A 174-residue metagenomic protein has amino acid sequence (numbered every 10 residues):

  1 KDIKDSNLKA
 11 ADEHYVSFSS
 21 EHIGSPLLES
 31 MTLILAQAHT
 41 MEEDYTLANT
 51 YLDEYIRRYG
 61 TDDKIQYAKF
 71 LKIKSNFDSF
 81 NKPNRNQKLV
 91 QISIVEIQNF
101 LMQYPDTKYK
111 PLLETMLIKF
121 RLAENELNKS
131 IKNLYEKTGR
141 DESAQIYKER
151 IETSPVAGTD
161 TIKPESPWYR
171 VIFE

Functional and structural regions predicted by a protein language model:
K1-D5, E21, A38, R58 (+5 more regions): Residue-level signature for tetratricopeptide repeat
E21-L28, R57-I65, N84, Q98-T115 (+3 more regions): Short solvent-exposed coil/turn linkers within tandem alpha-helical repeat scaffolds
L112-T115, N125-E174: Terminal, low-structured helical/coil segments at or just beyond the last alpha-helical repeat
